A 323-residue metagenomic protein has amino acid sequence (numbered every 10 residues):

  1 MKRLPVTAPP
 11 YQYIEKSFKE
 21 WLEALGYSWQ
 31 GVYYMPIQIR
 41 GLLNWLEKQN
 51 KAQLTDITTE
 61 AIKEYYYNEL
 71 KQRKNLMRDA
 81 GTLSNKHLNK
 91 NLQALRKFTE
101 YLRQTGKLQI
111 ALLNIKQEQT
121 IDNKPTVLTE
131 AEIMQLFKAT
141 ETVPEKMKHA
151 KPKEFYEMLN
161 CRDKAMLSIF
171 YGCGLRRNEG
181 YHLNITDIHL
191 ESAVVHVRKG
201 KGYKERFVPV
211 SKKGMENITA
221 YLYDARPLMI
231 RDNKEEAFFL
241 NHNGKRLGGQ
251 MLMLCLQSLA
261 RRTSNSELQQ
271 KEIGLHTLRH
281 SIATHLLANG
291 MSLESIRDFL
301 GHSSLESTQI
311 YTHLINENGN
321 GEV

Functional and structural regions predicted by a protein language model:
M1-V323: Conserved catalytic core of the tyrosine transesterase superfamily
